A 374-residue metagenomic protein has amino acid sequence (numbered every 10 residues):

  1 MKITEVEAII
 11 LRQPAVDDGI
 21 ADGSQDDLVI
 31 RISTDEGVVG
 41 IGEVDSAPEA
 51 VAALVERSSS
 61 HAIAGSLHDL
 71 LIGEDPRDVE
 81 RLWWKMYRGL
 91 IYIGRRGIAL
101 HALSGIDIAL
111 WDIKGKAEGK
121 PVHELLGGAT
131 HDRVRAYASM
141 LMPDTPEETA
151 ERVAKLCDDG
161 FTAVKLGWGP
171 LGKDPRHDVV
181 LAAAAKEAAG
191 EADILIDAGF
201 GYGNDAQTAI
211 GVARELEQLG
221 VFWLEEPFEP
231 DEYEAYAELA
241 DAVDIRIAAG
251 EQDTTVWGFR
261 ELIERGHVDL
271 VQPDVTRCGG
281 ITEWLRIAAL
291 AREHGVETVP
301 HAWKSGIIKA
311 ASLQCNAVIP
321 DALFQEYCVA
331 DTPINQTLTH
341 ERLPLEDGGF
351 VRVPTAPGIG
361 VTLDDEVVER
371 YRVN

Functional and structural regions predicted by a protein language model:
M1-I41, D45-A52, D331-Q336: Structured beta-strand/loop patches that form or line metal/cofactor-binding pockets in enzymes
I3, G37, L67, I106 (+8 more regions): Conserved, mostly hydrophobic/aromatic
T4, A8-L11, D22, D35 (+3 more regions): Flexible C-terminal active-site loop/helix
S33-A117: Metal- or metallocofactor-binding catalytic centers and their adjacent structured scaffolds across diverse enzyme
V44, A138-M140, L166-W168, I196-F200 (+6 more regions): A cross-domain feature marking catalytic cores of carbohydrate-active enzymes and several ubiquitous metabolic/repair
A62, R214, G220, D231-F350: Shared catalytic-loop signature of beta/alpha-barrel
I98, D107-P143: Glycine-rich, aromatic-flanked loop segments that form ligand/cofactor-binding clefts across common enzyme folds
G127, D132-V243: Metal-dependent enolase-superfamily TIM-barrel catalytic cores that perform enediolate-based chemistry
